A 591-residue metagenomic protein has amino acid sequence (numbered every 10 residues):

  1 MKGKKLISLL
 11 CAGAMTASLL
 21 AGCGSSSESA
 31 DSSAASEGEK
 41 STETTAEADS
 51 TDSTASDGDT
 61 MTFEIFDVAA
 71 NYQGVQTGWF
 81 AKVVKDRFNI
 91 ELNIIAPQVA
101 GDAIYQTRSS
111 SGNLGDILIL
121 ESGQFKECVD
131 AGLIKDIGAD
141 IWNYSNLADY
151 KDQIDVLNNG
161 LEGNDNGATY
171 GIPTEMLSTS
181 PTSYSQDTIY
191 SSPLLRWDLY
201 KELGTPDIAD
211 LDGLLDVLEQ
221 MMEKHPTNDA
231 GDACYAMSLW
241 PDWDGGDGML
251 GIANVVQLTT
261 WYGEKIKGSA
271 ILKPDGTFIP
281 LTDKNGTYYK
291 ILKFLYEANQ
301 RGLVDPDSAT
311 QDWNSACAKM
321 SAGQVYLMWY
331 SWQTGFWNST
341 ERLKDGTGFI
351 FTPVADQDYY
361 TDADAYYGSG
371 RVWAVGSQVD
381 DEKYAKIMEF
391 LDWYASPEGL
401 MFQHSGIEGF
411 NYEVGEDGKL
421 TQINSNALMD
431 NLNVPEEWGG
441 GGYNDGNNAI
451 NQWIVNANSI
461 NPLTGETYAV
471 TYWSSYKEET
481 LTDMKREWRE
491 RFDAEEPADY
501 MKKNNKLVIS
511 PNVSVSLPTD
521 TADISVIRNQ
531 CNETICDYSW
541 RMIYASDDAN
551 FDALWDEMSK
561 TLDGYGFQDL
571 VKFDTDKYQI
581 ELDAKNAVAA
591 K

Functional and structural regions predicted by a protein language model:
G3, L9-C11, L19-K591: Extracytoplasmic/secretory soluble proteins
